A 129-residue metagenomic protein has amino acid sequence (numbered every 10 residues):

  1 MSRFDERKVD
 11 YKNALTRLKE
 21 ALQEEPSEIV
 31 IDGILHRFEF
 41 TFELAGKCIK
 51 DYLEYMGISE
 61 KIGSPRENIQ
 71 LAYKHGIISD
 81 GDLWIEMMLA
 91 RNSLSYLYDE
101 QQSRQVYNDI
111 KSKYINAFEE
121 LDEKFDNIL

Functional and structural regions predicted by a protein language model:
M1-L129: Solvent-exposed interaction patches of small proteins and small membrane subunits
